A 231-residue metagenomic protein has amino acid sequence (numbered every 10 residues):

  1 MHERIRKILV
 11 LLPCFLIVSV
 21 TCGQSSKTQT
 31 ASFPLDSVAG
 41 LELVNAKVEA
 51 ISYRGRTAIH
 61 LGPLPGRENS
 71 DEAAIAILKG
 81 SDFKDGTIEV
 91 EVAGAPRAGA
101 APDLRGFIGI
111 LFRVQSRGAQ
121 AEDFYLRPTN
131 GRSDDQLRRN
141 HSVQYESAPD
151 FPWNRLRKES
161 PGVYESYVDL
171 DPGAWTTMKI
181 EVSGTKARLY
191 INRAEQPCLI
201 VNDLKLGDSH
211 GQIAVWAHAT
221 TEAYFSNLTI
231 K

Functional and structural regions predicted by a protein language model:
M1-V10: Bacterial N-terminal signal peptides that target proteins for export
V10-S19: Bacterial N-terminal signal peptides
Q24-K231: Extracellular glycan-recognition regions
